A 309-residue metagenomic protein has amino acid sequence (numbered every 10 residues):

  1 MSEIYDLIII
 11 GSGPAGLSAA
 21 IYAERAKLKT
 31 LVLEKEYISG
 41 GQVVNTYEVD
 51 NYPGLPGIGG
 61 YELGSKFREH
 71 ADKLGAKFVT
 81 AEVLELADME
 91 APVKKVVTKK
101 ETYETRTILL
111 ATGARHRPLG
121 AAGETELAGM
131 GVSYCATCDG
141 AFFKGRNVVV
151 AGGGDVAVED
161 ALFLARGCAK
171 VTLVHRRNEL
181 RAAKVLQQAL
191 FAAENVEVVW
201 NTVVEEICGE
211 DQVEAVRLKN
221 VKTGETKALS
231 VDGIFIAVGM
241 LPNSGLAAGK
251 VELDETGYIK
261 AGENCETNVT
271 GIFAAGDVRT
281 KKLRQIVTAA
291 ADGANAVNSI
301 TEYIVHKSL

Functional and structural regions predicted by a protein language model:
I4, E36-G59, A183-Q188: Conserved N-terminal glycine-rich FAD pyrophosphate-binding loop of Rossmann-like flavoproteins
D6-L31, A161-A165: N-terminal Rossmann-like FAD-binding beta1-loop-alpha1 element of flavoenzymes
I8, E24-N45, T172-R181: Glycine-rich FAD pyrophosphate-binding loop
S12, R25, E36, K144-G167: Rossmann-like NAD(P)H-binding beta-loop-alpha module
G13-P14, A114-H116, D155-V156, T280: Residue-level detector of alpha-helix initiation sites
A71-T98, T102-Y103, R166-G262, E302-L309: A Rossmann-like FAD-binding core segment of flavoenzymes
R115, G120, T125-F142, V238-Q285 (+2 more regions): FAD-site-proximal beta/loop scaffold in flavoenzymes
